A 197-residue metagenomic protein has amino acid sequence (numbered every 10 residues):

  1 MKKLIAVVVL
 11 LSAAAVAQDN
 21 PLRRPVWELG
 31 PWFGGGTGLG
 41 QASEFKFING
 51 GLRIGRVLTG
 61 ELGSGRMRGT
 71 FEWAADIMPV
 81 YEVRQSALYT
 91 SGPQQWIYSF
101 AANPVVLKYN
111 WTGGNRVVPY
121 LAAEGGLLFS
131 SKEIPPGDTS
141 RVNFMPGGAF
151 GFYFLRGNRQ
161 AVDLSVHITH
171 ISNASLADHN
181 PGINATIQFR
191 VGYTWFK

Functional and structural regions predicted by a protein language model:
M1-R23, K197: Cleavable N-terminal export/targeting peptides
Q18-V26, T59-F71, T112-V118, R156-V162 (+1 more regions): Short loop/turn motifs that connect adjacent beta-strands in outer-membrane beta-barrel proteins
P25, E44-G50, W96-N103, V117 (+2 more regions): Residues that define the transmembrane beta-barrel architecture of outer-membrane proteins
P25-P31, G69-I77, P119-G125, F144-P146 (+2 more regions): Transmembrane beta-strands of outer-membrane beta-barrel proteins
F33-L39, I77-V83, G125-E133, F154 (+2 more regions): Transmembrane beta-strands of outer-membrane beta-barrel pores
T37-G40, Y89-Q94, S131-D138, A174-H179: Extracellular loop and loop/strand-boundary signature of outer-membrane beta-barrel proteins
G50-K132: Gram-negative (and chloroplast) outer-membrane scaffold detector with strong preference for beta-barrel transmembrane
L52-I54, G182-K197: Outer-membrane beta-barrel "beta-signal"
